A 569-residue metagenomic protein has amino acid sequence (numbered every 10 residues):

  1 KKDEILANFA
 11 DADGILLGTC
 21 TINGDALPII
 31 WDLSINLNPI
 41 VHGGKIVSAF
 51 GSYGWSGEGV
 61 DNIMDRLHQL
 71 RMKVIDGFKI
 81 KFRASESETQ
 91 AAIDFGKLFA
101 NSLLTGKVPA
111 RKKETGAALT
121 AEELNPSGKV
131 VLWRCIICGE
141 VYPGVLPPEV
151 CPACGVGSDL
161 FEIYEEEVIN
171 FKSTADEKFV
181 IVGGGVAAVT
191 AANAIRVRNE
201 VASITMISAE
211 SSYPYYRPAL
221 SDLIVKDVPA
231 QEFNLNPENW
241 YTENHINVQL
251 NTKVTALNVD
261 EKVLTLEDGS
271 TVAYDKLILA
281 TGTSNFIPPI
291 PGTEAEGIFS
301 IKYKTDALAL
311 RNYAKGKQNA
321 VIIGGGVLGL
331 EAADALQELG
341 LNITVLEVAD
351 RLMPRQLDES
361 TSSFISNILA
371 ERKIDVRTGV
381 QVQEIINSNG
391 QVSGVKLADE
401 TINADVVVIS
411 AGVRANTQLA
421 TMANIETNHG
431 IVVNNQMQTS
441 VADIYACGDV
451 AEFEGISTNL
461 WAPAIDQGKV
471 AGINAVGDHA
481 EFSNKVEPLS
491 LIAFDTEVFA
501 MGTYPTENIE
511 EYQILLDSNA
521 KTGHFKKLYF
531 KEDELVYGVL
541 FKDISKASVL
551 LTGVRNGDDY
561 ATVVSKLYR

Functional and structural regions predicted by a protein language model:
K1, I5-E123: FMN-binding flavodoxin-like domain, especially the glycine-rich phosphate-binding loop
A118-P126, E140-V141, D176-V180, V450-K546: Mid-to-C-terminal Rossmann-like scaffold of FAD/NAD(P)H-dependent oxidoreductases
I136-V180, P237-V321, G379, V395-T401 (+3 more regions): FAD-binding core/adjacent interface of flavoenzyme oxidoreductases
E149-C151, F171-N247, F286, A333-Q356 (+2 more regions): Beta1-alpha1 glycine-rich phosphate/pyrophosphate-binding loop at the start of Rossmann-like nucleotide-binding domains
Y164, E294-K317, I385-N474, V564: FAD-site-proximal beta/loop scaffold in flavoenzymes
G183-A187, K302-Y303, I323-G326: Glycine-rich Rossmann-fold phosphate-binding loop(s) that bind the pyrophosphate of adenine dinucleotide cofactors
V201-A202, T242-V272, L339-V433: A Rossmann-like FAD-binding core segment of flavoenzymes
S212, P218-N234, N319, L328-E384 (+2 more regions): Rossmann-like dinucleotide-binding cores of NAD(P)H-dependent redox enzymes
